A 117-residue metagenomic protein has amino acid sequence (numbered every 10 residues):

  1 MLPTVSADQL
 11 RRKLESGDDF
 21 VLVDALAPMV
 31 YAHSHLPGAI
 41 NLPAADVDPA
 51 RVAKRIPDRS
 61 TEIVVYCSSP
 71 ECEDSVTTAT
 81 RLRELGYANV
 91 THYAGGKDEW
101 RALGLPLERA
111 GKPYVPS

Functional and structural regions predicted by a protein language model:
M1-V21, P28-V65, S69-S117: Rhodanese-like catalytic fold shared by cysteine-dependent sulfurtransferases and DSP/PTP-type phosphatases
